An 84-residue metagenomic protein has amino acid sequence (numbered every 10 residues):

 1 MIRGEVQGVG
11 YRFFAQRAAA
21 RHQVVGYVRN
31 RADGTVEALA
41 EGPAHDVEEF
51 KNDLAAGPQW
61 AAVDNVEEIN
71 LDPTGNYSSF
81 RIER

Functional and structural regions predicted by a protein language model:
M1-R84: Intrinsically disordered, low-complexity, mixed-charge
